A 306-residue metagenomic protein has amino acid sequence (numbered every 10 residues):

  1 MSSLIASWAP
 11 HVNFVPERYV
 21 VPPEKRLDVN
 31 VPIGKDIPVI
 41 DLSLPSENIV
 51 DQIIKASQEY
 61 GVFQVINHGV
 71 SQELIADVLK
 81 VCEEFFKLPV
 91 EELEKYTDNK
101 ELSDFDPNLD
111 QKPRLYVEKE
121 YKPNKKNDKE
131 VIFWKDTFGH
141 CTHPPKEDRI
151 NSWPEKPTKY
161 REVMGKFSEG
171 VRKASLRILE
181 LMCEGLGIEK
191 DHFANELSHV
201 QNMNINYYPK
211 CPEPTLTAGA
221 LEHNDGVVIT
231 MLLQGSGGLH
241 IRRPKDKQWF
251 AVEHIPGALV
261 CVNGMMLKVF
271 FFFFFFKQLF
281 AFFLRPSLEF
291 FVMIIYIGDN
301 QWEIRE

Functional and structural regions predicted by a protein language model:
M1-E306: Peripheral, non-catalytic segments flanking oxidoreductase cores
